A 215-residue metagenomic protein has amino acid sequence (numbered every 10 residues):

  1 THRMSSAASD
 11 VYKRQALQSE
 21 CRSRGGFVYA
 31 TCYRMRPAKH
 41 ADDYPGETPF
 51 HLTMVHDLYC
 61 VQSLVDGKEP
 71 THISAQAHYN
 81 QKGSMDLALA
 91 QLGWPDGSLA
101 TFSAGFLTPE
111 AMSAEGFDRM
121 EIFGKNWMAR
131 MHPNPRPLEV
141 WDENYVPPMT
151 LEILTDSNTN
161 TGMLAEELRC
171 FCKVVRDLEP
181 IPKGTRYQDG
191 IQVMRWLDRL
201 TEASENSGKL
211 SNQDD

Functional and structural regions predicted by a protein language model:
T1-A8, Y12: Single conserved hydrophobic/aromatic residue that forms the stacking wall/gate of nucleotide- or nucleobase-binding
S9, L17-D42, T53-Y59, E69-N80 (+1 more regions): NAD(P)-dependent dehydrogenases' Rossmann-like dinucleotide-binding region
K13-L17, G116-D118: Adenylate-forming
Y44-P49: Short glycine-enriched, charge-decorated loop/helix-capping segments at active-site entrances that position
V55-P137, A165-L178, D214-D215: Contiguous beta-strand/loop segments that form the cofactor/metal-binding neighborhood of enzyme cores
P95, C170-D215: C-terminal helix-rich "cap/oligomerization" subdomain common to oxidoreductases
A111-E115, V140-L151: A short, polar/proline- and glycine-enriched secondary-structure boundary/capping micro-motif
D156-R169, T185: Active-site loop of classical SDR/Rossmann-like NAD(P)-dependent oxidoreductases, centered on the catalytic Tyr-X3-Lys
